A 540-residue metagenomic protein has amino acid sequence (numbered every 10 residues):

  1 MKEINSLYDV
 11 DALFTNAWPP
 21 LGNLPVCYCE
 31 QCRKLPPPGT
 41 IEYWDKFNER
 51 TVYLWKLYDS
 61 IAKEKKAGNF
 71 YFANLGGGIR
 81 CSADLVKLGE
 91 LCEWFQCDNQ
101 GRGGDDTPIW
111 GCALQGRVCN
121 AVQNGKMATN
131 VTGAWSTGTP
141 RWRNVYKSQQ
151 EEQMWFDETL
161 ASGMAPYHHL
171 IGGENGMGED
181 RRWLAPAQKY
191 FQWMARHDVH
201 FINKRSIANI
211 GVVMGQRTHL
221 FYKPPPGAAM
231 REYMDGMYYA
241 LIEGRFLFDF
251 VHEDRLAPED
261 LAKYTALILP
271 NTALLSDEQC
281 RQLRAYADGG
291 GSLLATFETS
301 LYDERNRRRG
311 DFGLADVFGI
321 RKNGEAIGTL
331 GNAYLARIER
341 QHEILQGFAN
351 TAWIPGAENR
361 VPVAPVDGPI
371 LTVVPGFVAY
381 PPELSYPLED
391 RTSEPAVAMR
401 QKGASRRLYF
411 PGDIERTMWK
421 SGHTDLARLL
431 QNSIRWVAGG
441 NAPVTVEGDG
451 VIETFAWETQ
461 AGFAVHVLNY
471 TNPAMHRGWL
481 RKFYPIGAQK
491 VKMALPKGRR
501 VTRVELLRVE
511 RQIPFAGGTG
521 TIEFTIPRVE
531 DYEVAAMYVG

Functional and structural regions predicted by a protein language model:
M1-W18, W193-M194: An active-site-proximal structural segment forming one wall of the substrate-binding cleft that immediately precedes
V10, T15-G39, V86-C92, G227 (+1 more regions): Aromatic- and acidic-residue-enriched segments that line the glycan-binding/catalytic groove of carbohydrate-active
T40-S82, L88-G540: Carbohydrate-binding surfaces of carbohydrate-active enzymes
